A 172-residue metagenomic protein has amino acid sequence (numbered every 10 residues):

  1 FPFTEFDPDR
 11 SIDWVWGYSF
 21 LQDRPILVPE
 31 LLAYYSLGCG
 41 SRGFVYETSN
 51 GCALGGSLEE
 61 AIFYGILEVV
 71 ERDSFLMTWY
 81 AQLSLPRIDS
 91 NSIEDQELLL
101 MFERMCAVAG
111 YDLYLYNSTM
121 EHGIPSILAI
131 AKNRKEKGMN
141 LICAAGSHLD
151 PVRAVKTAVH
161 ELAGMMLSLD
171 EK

Functional and structural regions predicted by a protein language model:
F1-K172: Helix-coil modules at protein/domain termini and other flexible surface or pore-lining loops, especially C-terminal
